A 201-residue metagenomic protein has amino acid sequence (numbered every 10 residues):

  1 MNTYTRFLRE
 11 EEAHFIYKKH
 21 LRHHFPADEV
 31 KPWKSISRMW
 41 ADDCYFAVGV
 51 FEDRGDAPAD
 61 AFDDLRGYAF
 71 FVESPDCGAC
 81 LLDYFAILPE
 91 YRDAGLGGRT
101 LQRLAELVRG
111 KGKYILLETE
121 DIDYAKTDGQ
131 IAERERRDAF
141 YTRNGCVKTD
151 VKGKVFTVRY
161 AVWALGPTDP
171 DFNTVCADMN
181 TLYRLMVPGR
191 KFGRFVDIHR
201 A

Functional and structural regions predicted by a protein language model:
M1-S35, D178, L185-G189, G193-F195: Short amphipathic alpha-helix that is part of the acyltransferase structural core
F15-H20, R99, R103, R136: Alpha-helical elements of Rossmann-like donor-binding domains used by nucleotide-donor carbohydrate transfer enzymes
K18-K19, F25-G55, D60-P89: A conserved beta-strand-loop-helix scaffold within acyl/acetyltransferase catalytic domains
S35, I122, K154-F156: Conserved beta-strand edge residues that scaffold enzyme active sites
I87, D93-V108, E133: Conserved acetyl-CoA-binding loop-helix of GNAT-fold acetyltransferases
V108-A132: Conserved GNAT acetyl-CoA-binding A-motif
E118, D128-I131, E135-R159: Conserved catalytic-core motifs of GNAT/GCN5-like acyltransferases
R134, K152-A201: C-terminal "cap" of GNAT-fold acetyltransferases
